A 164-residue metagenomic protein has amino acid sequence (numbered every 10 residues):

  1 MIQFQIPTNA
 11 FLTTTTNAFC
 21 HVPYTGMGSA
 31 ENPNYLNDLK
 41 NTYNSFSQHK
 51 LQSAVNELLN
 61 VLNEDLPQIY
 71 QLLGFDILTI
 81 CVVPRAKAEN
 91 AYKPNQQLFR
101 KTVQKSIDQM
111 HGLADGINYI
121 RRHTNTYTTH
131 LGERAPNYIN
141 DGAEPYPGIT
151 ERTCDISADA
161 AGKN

Functional and structural regions predicted by a protein language model:
M1-T79, P84-P94, T126-K163: Active-site-facing substrate-recognition patch
N60, E64, Q68, K101 (+2 more regions): Charged/polar, solvent-exposed surface patches and flexible loops
N95-D115: Glycine-rich phosphate-binding loop and adjoining helix at the ATP-binding site of ATP-dependent phosphoryl-transfer
H111-T126: Long, charge-dense
